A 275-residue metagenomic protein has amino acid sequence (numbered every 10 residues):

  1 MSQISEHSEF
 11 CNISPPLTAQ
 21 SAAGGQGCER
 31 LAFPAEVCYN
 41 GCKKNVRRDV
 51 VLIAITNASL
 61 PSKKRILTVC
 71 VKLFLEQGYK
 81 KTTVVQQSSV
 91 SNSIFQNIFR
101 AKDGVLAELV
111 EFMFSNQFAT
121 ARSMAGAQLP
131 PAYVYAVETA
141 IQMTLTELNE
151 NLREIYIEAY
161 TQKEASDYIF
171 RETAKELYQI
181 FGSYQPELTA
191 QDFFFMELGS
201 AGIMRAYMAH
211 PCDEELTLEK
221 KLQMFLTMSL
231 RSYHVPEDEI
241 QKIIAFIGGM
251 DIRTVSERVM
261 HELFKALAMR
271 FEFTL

Functional and structural regions predicted by a protein language model:
Q3, E9, Q26, E36 (+1 more regions): Charged/polar low-complexity intrinsically disordered segments
N12-I13, Y39: Short, positively charged and aromatic/hydrophobic N-terminal segments
A32, C38-Q77: Basic, helix-initiating cap at the start of DNA-binding domains
A32, E36-V50, Q179, S183 (+1 more regions): C-terminal peripheral helix-coil segments that are non-catalytic and often amphipathic
R65-K72, G104-G126, V137, I141-Q142: Alpha-helical structural segments
L73-G104, E108: Helix-turn-helix
A132-I157, Q162-R171: Helical hydrophobic small-molecule/effector-binding pocket
E158-A209, L216, K220-T227: Amphipathic alpha-helical packing segments from all-alpha helical-bundle domains
